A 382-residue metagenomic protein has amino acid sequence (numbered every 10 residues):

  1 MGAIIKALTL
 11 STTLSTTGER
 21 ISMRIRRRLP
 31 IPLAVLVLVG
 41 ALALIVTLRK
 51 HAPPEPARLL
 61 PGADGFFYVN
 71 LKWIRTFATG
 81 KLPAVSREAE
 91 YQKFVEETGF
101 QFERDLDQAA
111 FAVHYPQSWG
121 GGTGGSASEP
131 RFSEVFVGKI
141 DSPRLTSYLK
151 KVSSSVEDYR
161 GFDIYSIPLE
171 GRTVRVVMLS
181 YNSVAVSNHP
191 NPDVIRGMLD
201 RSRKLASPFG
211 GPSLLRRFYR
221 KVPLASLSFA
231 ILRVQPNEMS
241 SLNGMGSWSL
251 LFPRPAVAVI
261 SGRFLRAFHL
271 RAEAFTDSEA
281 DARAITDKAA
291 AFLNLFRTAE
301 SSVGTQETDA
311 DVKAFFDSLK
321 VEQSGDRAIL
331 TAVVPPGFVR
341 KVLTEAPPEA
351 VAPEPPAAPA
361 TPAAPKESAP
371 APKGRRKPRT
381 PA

Functional and structural regions predicted by a protein language model:
G2-T9, L14-S22: Short, Lys/Arg-enriched N-terminal segments with co-localized hydrophobic residues within the first ~10-30 amino acids
P30-V46: Hydrophobic membrane-insertion alpha-helices, especially the h-region of bacterial N-terminal signal peptides
T47-A84, P372-G374, P378-P381: N-terminal mature-domain "stem" immediately C-terminal to a signal peptide or N-terminal signal-anchor/transmembrane
G65-F67, E134-F136, A256-I260, R266-A274 (+2 more regions): One face of beta-strands
F67, E103-G210, A272, L330-P348: Single conserved position on a long alpha-helix in the C-terminal lobe of the eukaryotic protein kinase
T76-A78, D141-S147, E279-T286: Short, conserved charged micro-motifs
F77-A78, L82-D107, V156-R266, D281-A282 (+4 more regions): An internal, short helix-loop-strand segment that often contains or flanks glycine-aspartate motifs
R283-R327, A332-P335, R340-K341, P347-P348: C-terminal soluble interaction/assembly domains
